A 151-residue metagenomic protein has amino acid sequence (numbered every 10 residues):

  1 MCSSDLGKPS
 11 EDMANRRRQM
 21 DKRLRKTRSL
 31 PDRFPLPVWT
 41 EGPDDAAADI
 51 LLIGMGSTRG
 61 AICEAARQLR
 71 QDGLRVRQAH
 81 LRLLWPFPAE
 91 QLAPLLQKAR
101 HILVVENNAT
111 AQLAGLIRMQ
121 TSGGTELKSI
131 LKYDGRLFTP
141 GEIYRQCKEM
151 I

Functional and structural regions predicted by a protein language model:
M1-I151: Flexible, low-complexity linker and terminal segments
